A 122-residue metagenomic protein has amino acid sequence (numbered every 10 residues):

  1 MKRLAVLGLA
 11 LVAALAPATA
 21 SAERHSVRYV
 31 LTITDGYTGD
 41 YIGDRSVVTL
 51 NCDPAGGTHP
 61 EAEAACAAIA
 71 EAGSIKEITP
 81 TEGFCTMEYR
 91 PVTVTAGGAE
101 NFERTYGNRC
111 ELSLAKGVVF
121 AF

Functional and structural regions predicted by a protein language model:
K2-F122: Targeting-peptide/extracellular-domain and disordered-appendage signature
